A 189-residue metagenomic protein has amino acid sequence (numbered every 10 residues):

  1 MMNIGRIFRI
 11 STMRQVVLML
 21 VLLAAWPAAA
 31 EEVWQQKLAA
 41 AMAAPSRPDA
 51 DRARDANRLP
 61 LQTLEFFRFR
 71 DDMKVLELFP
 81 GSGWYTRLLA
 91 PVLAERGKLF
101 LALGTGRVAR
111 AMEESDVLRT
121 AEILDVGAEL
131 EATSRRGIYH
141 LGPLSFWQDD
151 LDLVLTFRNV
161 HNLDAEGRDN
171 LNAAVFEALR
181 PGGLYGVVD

Functional and structural regions predicted by a protein language model:
A25-P27: N-terminal signal peptide c-region/cleavage motif recognized by signal peptidases
K37-F66, R70: Class I SAM-dependent methyltransferase Rossmann-like catalytic core, especially the SAM/SAH-binding loop
D71-G81: Conserved class I S-adenosyl-L-methionine
F79-L144: Class I SAM-dependent methyltransferase SAM/SAH-binding core
A90-P91, D169-P181: A short glycine-rich, Lys/Arg-flanked "PGG" loop and its adjoining helix->strand segment in the class I
L99-F100, G182-D189: Conserved beta-strand signature within the Rossmann-like core of class I S-adenosyl-L-methionine
L144-V154: A short acidic, Gly/Pro-enriched loop at the edge of an enzyme's catalytic core that lines a small-molecule cofactor
F157-V160: Residues lining the SAM
